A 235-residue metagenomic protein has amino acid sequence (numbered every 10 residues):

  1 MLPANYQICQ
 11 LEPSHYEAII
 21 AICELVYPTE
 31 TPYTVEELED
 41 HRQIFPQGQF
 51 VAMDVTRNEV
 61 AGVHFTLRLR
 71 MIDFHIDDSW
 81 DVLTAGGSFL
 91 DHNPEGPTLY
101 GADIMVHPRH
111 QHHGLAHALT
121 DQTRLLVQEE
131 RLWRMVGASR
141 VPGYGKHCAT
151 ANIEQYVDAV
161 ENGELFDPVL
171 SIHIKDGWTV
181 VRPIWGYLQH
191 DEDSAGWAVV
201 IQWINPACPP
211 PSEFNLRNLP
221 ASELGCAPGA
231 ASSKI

Functional and structural regions predicted by a protein language model:
N5-I19: A short beta-loop-alpha structural element at the N-terminal edge of CoA-dependent acyl/N-acetyltransferase catalytic
Q10, A21-T34: Helix-loop element at the rim of GNAT/NAT acetyltransferase active sites that forms part of the acceptor-substrate
P28-L90: Active-site rim helix/loop that mediates acceptor-substrate recognition in acyltransferases
G48-F50, P97, A195-I201: Short beta-strand micro-motifs in enzyme catalytic cores
H64-D103, D121, R140-P168, I174 (+2 more regions): Conserved acyl-donor/pantetheine-binding loop and adjacent beta-alpha core of acyl/acetyltransferases and related
V106, H112-V127, V136-G137: Conserved acetyl-CoA-binding loop-helix of GNAT-fold acetyltransferases
E130: Post-Walker A helix-loop "phosphate-sensing" segment adjacent to the P-loop in P-loop NTPases
E164-T179, G186-I235: C-terminal "cap" of GNAT-fold acetyltransferases
